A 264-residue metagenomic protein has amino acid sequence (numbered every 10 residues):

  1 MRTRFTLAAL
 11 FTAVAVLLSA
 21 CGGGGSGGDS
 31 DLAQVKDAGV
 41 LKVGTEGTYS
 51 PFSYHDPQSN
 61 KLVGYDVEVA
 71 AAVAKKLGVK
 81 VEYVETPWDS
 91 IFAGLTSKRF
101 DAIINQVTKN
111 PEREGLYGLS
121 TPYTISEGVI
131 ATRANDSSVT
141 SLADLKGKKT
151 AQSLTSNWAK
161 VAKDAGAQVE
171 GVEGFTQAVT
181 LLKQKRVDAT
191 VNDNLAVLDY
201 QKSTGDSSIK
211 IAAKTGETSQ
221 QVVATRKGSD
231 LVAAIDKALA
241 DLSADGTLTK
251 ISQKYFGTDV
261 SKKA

Functional and structural regions predicted by a protein language model:
A15-A20: C-terminal motif of bacterial Sec signal peptides marking the signal peptidase cleavage site
G22, V67-E68, K75-K76, S156 (+1 more regions): Extended ligand-binding regions for polar small-molecule ligands
G28-I104: Extracytoplasmic small-molecule ligand-binding "clamshell" domains of the periplasmic binding protein/Venus flytrap
V40-T45, L142-L154: Short loop->beta-strand "edge-of-pocket" segments that line small-molecule binding or catalytic clefts across diverse
V67, Y83-A93, S137, L154-S156 (+2 more regions): Short helix-initiation/N-cap motifs at beta->coil->alpha
A71, K80-D144: Acidic, polar ligand-binding/catalytic clefts
G78-K80, S97-N105, K148-K149, Q184-A196 (+1 more regions): Alpha-to-beta junction loops
I125-V129, L198-A240, T258-A264: Periplasmic-binding protein-like
